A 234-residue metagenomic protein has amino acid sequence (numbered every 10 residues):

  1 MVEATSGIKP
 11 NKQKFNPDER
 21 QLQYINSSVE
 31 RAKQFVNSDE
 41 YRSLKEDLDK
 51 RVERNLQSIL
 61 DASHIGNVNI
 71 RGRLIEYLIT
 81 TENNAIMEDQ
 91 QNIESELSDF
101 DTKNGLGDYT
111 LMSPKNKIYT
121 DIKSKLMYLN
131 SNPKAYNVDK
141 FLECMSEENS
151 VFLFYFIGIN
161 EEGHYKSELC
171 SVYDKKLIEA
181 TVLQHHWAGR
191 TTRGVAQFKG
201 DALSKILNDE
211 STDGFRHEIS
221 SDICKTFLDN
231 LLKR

Functional and structural regions predicted by a protein language model:
V2-G107, I118, S124-R234: Nucleic-acid endonuclease domains
Y109-K115: Active-site beta-strand termini and strand-to-loop segments that position acidic
